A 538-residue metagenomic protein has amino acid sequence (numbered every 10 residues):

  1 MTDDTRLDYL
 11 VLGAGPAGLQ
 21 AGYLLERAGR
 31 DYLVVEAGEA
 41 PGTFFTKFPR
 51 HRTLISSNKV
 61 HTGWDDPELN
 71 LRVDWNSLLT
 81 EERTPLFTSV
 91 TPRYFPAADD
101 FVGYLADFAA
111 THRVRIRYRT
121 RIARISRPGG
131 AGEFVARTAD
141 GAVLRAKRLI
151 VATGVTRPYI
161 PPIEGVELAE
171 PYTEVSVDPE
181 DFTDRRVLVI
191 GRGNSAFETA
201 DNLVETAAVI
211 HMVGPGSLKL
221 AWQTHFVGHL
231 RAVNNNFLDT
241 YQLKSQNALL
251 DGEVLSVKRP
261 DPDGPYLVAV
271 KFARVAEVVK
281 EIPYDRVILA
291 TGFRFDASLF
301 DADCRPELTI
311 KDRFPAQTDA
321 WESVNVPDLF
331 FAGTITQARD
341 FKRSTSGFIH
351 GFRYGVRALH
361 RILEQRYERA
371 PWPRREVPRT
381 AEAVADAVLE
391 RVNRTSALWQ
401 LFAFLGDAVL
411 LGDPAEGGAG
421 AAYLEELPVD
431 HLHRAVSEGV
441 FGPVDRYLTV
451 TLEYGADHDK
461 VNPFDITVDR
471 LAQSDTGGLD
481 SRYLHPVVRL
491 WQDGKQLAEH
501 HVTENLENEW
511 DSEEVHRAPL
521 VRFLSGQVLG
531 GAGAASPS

Functional and structural regions predicted by a protein language model:
M1-D8, Y23-D31, V35-G38, T111 (+3 more regions): Rossmann-like nucleotide/phosphate-binding core characteristic of flavoprotein oxidoreductases
R6-V34, L188-V189, N194-V204: N-terminal Rossmann-like FAD-binding beta1-loop-alpha1 element of flavoenzymes
L12, V143-T156, V187-I190, I282-R294: Short hydrophobic core segments
G42-V102, V213-D239, L243-Q246, T336-R343 (+1 more regions): Glycine-rich active-site loop/strand segments that organize a redox cofactor
A97-D100, R148-M212, L308-A320, V324-N325 (+1 more regions): Glycine-rich dinucleotide-binding loop and its adjacent helix/turn
A98-I116, I122, T153-R157, F237-Q242: Helical element adjacent to the flavin cofactor pocket in flavoenzyme catalytic cores
V204-P306, Y367-A381, A385-V436, Y447-L448: A Rossmann-like FAD-binding core segment of flavoenzymes
A320-S346: Short FAD-binding loop at a beta-strand-to-alpha-helix junction that anchors the flavin cofactor in diverse
